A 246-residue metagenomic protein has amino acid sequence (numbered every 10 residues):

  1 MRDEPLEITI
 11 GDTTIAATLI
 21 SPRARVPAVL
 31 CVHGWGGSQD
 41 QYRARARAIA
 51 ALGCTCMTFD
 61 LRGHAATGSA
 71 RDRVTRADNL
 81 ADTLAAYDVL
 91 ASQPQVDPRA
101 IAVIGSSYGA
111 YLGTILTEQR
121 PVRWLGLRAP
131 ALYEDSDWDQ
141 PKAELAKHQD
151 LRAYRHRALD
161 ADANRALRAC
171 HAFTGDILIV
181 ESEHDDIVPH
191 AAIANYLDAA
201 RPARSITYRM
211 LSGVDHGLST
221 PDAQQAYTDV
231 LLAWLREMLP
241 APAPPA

Functional and structural regions predicted by a protein language model:
M1-P22: N-terminal cap/lid segment of alpha/beta-hydrolase-fold proteins
W35-R47, L61, A191-A192: The serine-hydrolase catalytic nucleophile loop
A46-G68: Conserved alpha/beta-hydrolase
H64-P94: Catalytic nucleophile-loop/oxyanion-hole region of alpha/beta-hydrolase and closely related hydrolase-like folds
I115-H156: Hydrolase active-site cap/lid region
F173-T174, I179-E181, D185: Short beta-strand/loop motif that positions the catalytic acidic residue of the alpha/beta-hydrolase fold
G175, P189-A199: Short alpha-helix in the alpha/beta-hydrolase fold that links the catalytic acid
H184-V188, G217: Acidic catalytic loop of the alpha/beta-hydrolase fold
